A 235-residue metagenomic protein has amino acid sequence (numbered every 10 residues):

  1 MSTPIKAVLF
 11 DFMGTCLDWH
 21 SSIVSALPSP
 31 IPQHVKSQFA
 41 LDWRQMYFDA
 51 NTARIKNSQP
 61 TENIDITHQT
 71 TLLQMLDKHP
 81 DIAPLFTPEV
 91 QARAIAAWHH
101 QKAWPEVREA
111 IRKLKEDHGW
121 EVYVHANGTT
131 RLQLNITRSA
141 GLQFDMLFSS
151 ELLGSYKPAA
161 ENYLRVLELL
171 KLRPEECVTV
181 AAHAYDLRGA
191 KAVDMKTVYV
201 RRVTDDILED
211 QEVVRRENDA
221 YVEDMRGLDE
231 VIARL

Functional and structural regions predicted by a protein language model:
M1-K6, V24, S29-I31, Q45: Extreme N-terminal segments of fungal proteins
M1-V8, R112, Y123-L235: Asp-based, Mg2+/Mn2+-dependent phosphohydrolase catalytic module
T3-S22: Asp-based phosphoryl-transfer active-site loop
D11-G14, L72, V124: Generic structural signal for small/hydrophobic residues in well-ordered secondary structure, especially within
W19, Q101-W104, F144: Tryptophan-centric aromatic hotspots in well-structured domains and transmembrane helices
I23, A40-W43, Q69, Y163 (+1 more regions): A general structural signal for well-ordered alpha-helical segments in protein cores
S29-Q33, S37-R93: A metal-dependent, Asp-based hydrolase signature
T61, D65-I66, A83-V124, A160: Short, acidic loop-to-helix structural element flanking the phosphoryl-transfer center in phosphate-processing enzymes
